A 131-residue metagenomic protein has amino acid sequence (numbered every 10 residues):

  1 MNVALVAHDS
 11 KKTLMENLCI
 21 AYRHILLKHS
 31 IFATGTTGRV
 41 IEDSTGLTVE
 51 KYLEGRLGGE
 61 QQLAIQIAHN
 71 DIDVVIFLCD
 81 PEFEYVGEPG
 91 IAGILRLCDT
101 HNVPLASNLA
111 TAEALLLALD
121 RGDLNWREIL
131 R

Functional and structural regions predicted by a protein language model:
N17, A21, G38, T48-K51: Structural/interface elements that position substrates and couple domains in central-metabolism enzymes
K28-T37: Short internal beta-strands
S30, L47-G58, W126-I129: Short hydrophobic/aromatic-enriched beta-strand-loop microsegments
E60-T100: Mid-chain, well-packed structural core segment of small domains
L95-L115: Short, acidic/small-residue loops that bind anionic groups at enzyme active sites
A110-R131: Short, glycine-/small-residue-rich phosphate/pyrophosphate-handling segment
